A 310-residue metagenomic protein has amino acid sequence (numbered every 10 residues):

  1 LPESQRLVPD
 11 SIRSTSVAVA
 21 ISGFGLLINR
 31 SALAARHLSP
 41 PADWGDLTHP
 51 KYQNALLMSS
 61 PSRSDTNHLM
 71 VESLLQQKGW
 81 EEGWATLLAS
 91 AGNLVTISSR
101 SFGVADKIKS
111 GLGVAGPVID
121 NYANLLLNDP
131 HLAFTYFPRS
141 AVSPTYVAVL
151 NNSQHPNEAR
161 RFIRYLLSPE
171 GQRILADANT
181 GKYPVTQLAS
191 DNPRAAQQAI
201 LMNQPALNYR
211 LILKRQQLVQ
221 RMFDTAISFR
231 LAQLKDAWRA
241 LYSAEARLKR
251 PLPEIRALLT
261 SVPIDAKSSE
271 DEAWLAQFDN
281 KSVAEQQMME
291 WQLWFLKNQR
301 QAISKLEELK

Functional and structural regions predicted by a protein language model:
L1, S16-V17, P130-A141: Short beta-strand->loop
L1-S98, F102-L112: Extracytoplasmic ligand-binding site segments that recognize negatively charged/polar headgroups
L27-A32, V142-P156, I174-L175: A bilobed periplasmic-binding-protein/Venus flytrap-type ligand-binding module shared by bacterial periplasmic
Y52-A55, G111-V114, H131-L132, N157-A159: Loop/turn elements at helix/coil->beta-strand transitions in domains of secreted/extracellular proteins
K109, G113-H131: A ligand-binding cleft/hinge motif common to bilobed small-molecule-binding domains
L150, H155-E158, I163-K214: Mature extracytoplasmic/periplasmic domains
N192-A246: C-terminal structural cap/anchor segments
W238-K310: C-terminal non-catalytic accessory extensions
